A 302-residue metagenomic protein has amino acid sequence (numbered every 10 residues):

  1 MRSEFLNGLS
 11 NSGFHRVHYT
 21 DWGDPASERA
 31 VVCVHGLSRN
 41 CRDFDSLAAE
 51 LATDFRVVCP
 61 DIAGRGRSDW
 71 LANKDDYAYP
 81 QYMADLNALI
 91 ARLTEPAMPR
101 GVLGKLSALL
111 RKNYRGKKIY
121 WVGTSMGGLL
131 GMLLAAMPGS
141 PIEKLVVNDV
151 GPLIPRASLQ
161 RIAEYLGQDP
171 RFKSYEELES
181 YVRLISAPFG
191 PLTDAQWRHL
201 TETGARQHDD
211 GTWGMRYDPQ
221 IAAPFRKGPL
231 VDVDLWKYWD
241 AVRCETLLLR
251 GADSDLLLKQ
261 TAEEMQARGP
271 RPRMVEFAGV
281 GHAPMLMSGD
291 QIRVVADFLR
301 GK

Functional and structural regions predicted by a protein language model:
M1-V32, T53-F55, P99-L106, L110 (+2 more regions): Alpha/beta-hydrolase fold catalytic core
T20-W70: Conserved HGGG/HGGXW glycine-rich cap/lid loop of the alpha/beta-hydrolase fold
S46-A49, C59-V122: Active-site loop/oxyanion-hole signature of alpha/beta-hydrolase fold enzymes
D61-G66, G151, A278-G281: Short beta-to-alpha linker loops that shape the active-site pocket of alpha/beta-hydrolase fold enzymes
Y114-R156: Conserved hydrolase catalytic core segment
K173-P229: Conserved alpha/beta-hydrolase catalytic His-Asp/Glu region
H208-E264: Conserved serine/cysteine hydrolase catalytic core
V280-G289: Catalytic histidine-centered segment of alpha/beta-hydrolase-like enzymes
